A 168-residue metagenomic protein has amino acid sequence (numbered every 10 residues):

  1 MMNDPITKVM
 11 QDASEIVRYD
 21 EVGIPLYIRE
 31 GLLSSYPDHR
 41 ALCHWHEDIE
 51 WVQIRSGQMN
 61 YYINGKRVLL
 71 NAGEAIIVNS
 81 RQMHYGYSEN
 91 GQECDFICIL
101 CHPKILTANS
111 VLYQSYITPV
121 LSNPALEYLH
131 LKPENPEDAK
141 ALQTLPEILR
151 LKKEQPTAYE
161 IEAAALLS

Functional and structural regions predicted by a protein language model:
M1-N71, A75, Q114-S115, A125-L129: Generic protein-terminus/edge-of-domain signal
N3-Y27, M83-R150: A hydrophobic/aromatic-rich effector-binding and dimerization subdomain of bacterial HTH-type transcriptional regulators
D38-W45, Y87-E89, A108-N109, Y159: Short histidine-centered beta-strand/loop micro-motifs that create catalytic or ligand/metal-coordination sites
E50-Q53, K140-T144, L166: Amphipathic, well-ordered alpha-helical segments in soluble domains
Q58-M59, R81-M83: Short beta->alpha connector loops
N135-P136, K152-L166: All-alpha amphipathic helical-bundle segments outside canonical DNA-binding/catalytic cores that form hydrophobic
